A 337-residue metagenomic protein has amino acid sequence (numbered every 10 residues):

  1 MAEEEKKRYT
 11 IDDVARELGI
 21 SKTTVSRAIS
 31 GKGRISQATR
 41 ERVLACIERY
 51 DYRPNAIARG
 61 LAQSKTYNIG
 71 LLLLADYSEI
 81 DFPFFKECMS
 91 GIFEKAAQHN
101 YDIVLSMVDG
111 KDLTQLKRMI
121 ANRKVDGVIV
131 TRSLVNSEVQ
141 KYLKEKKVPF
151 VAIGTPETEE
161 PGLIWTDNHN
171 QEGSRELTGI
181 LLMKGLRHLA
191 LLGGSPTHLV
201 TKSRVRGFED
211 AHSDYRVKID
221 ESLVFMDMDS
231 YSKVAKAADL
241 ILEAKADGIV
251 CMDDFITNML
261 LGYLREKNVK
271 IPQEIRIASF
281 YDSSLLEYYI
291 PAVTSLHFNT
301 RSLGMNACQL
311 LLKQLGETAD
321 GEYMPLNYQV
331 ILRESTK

Functional and structural regions predicted by a protein language model:
M1-Y67, K337: N-terminal helix-turn-helix DNA-binding module of bacterial transcription factors
Y52-K117, E209: Amphipathic helical "hinge" segments at domain boundaries
A75-E87, L105-L113, T166-E176, L192-K236 (+4 more regions): Hinge/beta->alpha junction and helix N-cap segments in small-molecule ligand-binding domains
L113-K124, S232-K245: Short, well-structured alpha-helical segments in soluble
T131-E172, F255, Y281-V293: Flexible loop/hinge segments that line or gate small-molecule binding clefts
H188, I219-L223, I271-R276: Short acidic capping loops at alpha-helix termini that bridge into adjacent secondary structure
A235-K337: Flexible loop/turn connectors
